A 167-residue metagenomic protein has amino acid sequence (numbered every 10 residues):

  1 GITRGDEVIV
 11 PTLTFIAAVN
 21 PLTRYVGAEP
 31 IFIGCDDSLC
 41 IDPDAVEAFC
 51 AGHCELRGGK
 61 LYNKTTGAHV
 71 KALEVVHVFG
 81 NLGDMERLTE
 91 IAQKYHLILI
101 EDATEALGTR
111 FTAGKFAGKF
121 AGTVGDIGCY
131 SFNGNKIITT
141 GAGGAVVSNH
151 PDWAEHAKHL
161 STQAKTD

Functional and structural regions predicted by a protein language model:
I2-V78, L82-K94, I98-A106, R110: PLP-dependent aminotransferase-like
E105-K119, V124-D167: Active-site region of PLP-dependent enzymes
